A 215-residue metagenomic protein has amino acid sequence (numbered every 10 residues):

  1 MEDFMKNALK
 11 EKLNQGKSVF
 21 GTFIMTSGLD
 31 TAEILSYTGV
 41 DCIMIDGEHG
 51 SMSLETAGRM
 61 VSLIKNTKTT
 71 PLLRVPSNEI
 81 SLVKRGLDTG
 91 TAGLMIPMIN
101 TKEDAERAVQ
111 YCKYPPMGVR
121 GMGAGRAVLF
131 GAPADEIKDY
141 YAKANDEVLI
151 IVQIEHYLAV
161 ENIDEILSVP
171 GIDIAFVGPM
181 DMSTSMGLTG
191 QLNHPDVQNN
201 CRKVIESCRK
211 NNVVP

Functional and structural regions predicted by a protein language model:
M1-G21, A134-D146, R202-K210: N-terminal amphipathic alpha-helix/helix-capping segment at the start of soluble metabolic enzymes
M1-P71, S77-N78, Q110, I150 (+1 more regions): Conserved N-terminal beta1-alpha1 strand-loop-helix module at the mouth
F23-I24, I43-S53, P71-P76, G93-N100 (+3 more regions): Catalytic beta/alpha-barrel core
S36-Y37, L87, L167-S168: Non-catalytic positions within long, well-ordered alpha-helices that form the structural scaffold/packing of enzyme
H49, L158, D181: Short, glycine/acidic-enriched loop or turn micro-motifs at the edges of active sites
L54-D88, C112-M117, A142-N145, L192-P215: Alpha-helix-loop-beta-strand connector modules within alpha/beta enzyme cores
S81, G93-P170: Conserved anion-binding
V169-H194: Histidine/lysine/aspartate-rich catalytic loop segments that bind and position anionic ligands
